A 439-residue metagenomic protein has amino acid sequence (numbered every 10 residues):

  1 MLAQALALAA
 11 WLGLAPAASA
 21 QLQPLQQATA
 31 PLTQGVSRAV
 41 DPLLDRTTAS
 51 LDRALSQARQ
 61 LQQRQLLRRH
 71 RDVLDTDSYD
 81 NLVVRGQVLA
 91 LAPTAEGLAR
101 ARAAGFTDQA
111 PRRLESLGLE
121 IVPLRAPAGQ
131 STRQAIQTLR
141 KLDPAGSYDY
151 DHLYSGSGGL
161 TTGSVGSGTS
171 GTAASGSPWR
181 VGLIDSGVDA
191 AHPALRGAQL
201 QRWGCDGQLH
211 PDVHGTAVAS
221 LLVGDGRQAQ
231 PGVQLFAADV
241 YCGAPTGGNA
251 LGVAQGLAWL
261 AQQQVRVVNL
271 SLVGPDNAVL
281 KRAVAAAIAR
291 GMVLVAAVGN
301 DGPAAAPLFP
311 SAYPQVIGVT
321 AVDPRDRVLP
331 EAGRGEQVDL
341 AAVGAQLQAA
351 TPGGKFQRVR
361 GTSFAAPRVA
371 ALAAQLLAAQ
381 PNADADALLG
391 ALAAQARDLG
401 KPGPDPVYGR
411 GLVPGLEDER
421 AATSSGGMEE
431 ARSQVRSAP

Functional and structural regions predicted by a protein language model:
L12-A17: N-terminal signal peptide c-region/cleavage motif recognized by signal peptidases
A18-Q21, S164-V165: Boundary of Sec targeting at the N-terminus
L22-Q27, Y241-Y313, R325-V328, G354-R360 (+3 more regions): Substrate-binding/access-modulating region of protease and related hydrolase catalytic domains
L22-Y150, S155-G156, R266-V267, G426 (+1 more regions): Inhibitory N-terminal propeptides of secreted protease zymogens
S116-P123, Q130-A194, V407, T423 (+1 more regions): Protease zymogen maturation seam
G171-R180, V188-L200, G207-L251, Y313-P314 (+2 more regions): Subtilisin-like serine protease catalytic core
I184, V188-Q201, A321-S363: Catalytic-core environment of secreted peptidases
V240, G344-E419: Hydrolase catalytic cores
